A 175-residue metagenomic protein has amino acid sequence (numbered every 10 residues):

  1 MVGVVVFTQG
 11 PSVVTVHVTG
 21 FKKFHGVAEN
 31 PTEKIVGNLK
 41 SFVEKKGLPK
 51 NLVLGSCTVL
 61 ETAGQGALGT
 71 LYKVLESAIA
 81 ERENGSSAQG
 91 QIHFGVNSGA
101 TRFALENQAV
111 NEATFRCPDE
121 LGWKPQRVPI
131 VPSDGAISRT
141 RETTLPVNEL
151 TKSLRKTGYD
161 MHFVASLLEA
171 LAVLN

Functional and structural regions predicted by a protein language model:
V2-A170: N-terminal catalytic or cofactor-binding beta/alpha core of small enzyme domains
L171-N175: Active-site-adjacent mobile loop/cap segments within catalytic or ligand-binding domains
